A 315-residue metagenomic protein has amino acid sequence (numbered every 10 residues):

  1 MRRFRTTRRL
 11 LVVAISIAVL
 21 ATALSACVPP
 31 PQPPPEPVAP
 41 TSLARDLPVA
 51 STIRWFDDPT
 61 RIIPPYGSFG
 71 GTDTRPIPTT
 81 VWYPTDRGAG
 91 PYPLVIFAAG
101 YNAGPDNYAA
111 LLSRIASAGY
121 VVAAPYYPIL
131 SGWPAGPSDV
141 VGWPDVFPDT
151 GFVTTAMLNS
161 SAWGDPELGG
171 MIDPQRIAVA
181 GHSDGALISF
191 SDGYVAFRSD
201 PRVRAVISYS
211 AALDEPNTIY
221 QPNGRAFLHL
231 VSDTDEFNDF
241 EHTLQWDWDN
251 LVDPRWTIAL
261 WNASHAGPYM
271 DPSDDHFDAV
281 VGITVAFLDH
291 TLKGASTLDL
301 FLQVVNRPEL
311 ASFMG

Functional and structural regions predicted by a protein language model:
R2-A14: Bacterial N-terminal signal peptides that target proteins for export
A23-A26: C-terminal motif of bacterial Sec signal peptides marking the signal peptidase cleavage site
P30-I96, V121: Short conserved active-site loop signatures built around small residues
R87-Y92, F97-A135, E236-D239: Short substrate-entry loop that stabilizes the transition state in hydrolases
N107, V140-P174, S191: Alpha/beta-hydrolase active-site loop
G181-G185, S189: Gly/Ala-rich beta-loop-alpha elbow adjacent to hydrolase catalytic centers
P201-H265: The feature captures the conserved acid-bearing segment of alpha/beta-hydrolase catalytic domains
N262, D271-G315: Alpha/beta-hydrolase-fold serine-hydrolase catalytic core, especially in secreted/extracellular enzymes
